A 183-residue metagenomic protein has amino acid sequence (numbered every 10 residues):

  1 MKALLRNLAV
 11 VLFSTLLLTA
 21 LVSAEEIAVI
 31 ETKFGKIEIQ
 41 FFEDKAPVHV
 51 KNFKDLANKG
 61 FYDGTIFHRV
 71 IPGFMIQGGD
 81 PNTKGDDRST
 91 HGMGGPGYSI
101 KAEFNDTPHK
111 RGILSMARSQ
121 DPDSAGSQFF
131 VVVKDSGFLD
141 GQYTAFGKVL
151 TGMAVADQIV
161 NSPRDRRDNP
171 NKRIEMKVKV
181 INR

Functional and structural regions predicted by a protein language model:
M1-N7: Positively charged n-region of N-terminal signal peptides that target proteins for export
N7, L12-R183: Cyclophilin-like peptidyl-prolyl cis-trans isomerases
